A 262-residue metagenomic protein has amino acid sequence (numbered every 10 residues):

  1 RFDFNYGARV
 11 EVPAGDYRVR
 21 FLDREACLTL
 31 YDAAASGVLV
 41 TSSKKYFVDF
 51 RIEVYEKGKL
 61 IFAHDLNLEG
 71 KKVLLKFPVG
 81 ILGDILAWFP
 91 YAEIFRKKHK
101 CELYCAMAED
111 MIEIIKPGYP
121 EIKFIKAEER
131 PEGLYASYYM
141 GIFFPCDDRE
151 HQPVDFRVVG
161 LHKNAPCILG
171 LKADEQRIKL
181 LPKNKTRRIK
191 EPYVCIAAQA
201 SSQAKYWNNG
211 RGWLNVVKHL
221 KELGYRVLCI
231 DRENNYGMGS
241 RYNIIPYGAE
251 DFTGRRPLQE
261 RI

Functional and structural regions predicted by a protein language model:
R1-I262: Catalytic machinery of carbohydrate-active enzymes, primarily nucleotide-sugar-dependent glycosyltransferases
